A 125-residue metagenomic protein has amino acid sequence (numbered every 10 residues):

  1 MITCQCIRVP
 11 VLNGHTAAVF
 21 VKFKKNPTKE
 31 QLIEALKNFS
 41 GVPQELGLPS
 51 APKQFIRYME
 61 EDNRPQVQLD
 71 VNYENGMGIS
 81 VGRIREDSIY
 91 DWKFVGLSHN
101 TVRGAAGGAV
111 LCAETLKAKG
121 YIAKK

Functional and structural regions predicted by a protein language model:
M1-D91: C-terminal substrate-binding/catalytic lobe of Rossmann-fold NAD(P)-dependent oxidoreductases
D91-K125: Generic C-terminus detector
